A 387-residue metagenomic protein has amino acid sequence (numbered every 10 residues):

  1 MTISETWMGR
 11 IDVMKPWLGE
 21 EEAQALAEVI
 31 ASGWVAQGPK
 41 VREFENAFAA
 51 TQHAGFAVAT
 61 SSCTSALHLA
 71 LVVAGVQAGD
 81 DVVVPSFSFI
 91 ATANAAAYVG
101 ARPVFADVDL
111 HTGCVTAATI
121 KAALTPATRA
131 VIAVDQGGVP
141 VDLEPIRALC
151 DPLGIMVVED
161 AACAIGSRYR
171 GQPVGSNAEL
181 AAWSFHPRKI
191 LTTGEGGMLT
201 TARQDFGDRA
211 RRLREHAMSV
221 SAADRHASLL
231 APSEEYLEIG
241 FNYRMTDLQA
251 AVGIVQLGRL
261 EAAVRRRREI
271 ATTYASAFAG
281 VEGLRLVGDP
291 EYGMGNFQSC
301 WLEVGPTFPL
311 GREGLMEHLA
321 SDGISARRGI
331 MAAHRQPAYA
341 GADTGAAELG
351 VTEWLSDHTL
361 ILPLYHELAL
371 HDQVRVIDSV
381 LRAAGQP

Functional and structural regions predicted by a protein language model:
M1-W34, P39, E235-L237, P363: N-terminal "arm"/small-domain region of PLP-dependent enzymes with the aminotransferase-like
W34-D81, A95-V99, F105-D107, Q172: Phosphate-binding glycine-rich loop
R42-N46, H53-V58, A118, A130-V134 (+4 more regions): PLP-dependent aminotransferase class I/II
V58, V83, V104, M156-V158 (+3 more regions): Structural detector of well-ordered beta-strand residues that form the stable sheet scaffold of enzyme domains
V72-A161, R168: PLP-dependent aminotransferase-like
C114-A123, G171-L180, R375-A383: A short alpha/beta connector and helix-capping loop motif
E159-T193, P232-L237: Conserved active-site segment immediately N-terminal to the catalytic lysine that forms the internal aldimine
S176-V220: Active-site PLP attachment segment
